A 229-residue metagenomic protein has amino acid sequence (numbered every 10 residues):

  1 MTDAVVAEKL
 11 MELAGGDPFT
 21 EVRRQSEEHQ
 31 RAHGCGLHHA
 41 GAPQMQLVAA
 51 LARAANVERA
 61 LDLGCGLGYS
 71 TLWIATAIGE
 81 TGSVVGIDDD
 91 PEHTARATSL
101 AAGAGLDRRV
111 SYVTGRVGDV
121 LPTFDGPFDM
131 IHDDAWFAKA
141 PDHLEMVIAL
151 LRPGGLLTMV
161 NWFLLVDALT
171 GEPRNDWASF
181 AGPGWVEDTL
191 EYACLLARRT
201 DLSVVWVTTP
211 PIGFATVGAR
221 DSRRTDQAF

Functional and structural regions predicted by a protein language model:
M1-M130, F137-T158, W162-F229: A short alpha-helical cap/connector motif
